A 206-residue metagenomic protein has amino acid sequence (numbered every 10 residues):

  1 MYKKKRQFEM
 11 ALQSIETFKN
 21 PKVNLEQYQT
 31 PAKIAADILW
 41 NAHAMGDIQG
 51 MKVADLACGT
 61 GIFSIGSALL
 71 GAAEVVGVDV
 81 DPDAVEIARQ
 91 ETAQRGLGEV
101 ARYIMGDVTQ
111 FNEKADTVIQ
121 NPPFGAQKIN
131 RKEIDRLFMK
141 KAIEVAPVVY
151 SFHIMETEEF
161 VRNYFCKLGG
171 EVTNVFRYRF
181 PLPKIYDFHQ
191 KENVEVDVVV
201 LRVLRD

Functional and structural regions predicted by a protein language model:
M1-D206: Class I S-adenosyl-L-methionine-dependent methyltransferase catalytic core
